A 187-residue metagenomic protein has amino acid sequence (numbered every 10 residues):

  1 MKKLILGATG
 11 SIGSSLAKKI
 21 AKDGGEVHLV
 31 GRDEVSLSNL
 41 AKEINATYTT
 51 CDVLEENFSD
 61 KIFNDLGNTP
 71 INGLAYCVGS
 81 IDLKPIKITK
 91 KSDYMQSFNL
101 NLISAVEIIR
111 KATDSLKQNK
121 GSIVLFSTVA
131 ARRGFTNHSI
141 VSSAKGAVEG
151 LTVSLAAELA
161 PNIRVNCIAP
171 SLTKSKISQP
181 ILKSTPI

Functional and structural regions predicted by a protein language model:
T9-G10: Conserved glycine-rich cofactor-binding loop
P85-I86, D93-F98, I187: Substrate-binding pocket helix/loop in short-chain dehydrogenase/reductase
I109, A144: Active-site helix of classical SDR
D114, A156-P161: Alpha-helical segment proximal to the catalytic Tyr-Lys
T128: Residue(s) in the substrate-gating loop at a strand-loop-helix junction that position the organic substrate next
G134-S142, S154: Active-site loop-to-helix junction immediately N-terminal to the catalytic Tyr of the SDR YXXXK motif in Rossmann-fold
L159-T173: Conserved Rossmann-fold SDR core element
